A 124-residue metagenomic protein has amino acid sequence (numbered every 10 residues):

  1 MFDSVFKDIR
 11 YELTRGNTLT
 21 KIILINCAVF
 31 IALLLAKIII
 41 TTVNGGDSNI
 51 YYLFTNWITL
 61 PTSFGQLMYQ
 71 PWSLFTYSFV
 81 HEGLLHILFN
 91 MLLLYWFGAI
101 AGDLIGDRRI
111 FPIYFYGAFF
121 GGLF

Functional and structural regions predicted by a protein language model:
M1-T18: C-terminal transmembrane module of polytopic alpha-helical membrane proteins
R15-F124: N-terminal TM1-TM2 helical hairpin plus the immediately adjacent luminal interfacial "cap"
